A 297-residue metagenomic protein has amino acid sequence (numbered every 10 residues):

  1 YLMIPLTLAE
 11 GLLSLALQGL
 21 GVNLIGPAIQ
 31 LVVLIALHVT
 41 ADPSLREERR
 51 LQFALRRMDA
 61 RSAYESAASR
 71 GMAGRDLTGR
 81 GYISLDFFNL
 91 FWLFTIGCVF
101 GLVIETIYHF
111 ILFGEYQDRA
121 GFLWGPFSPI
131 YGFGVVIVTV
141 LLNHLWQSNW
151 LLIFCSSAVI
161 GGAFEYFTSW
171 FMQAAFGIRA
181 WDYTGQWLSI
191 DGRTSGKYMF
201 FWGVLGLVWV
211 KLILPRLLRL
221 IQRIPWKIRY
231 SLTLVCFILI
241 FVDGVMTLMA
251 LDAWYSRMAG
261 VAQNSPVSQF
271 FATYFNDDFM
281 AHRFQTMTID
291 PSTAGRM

Functional and structural regions predicted by a protein language model:
Y1-M297: Aromatic-rich, lipid-facing transmembrane alpha helices and their immediate juxtamembrane interface loops in integral
